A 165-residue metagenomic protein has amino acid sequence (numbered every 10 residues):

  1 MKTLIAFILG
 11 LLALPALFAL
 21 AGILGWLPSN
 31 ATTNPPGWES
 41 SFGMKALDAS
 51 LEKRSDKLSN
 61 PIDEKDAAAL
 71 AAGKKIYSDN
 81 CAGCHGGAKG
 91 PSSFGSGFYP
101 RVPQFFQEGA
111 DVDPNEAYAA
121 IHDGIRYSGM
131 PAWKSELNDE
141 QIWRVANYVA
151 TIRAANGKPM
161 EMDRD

Functional and structural regions predicted by a protein language model:
K2-A71, E116, K134-A150, D165: Periplasmic c-type cytochrome electron-transfer domains
L11, I76, N80, G124 (+1 more regions): Alpha-helix boundary/capping residues
L27-T33, A72-D79, Y99-Q107: Short, mixed-charge, low-aromatic patches
A67-A88, A119-D123, D165: Sequence/structural segment immediately N-terminal to covalent heme-attachment motifs in c-type and related
P91-S93: Short Cys/His-rich "knuckle" micro-motifs
F98-I152: Extracytoplasmic electron-transfer domains, predominantly the class I c-type cytochrome c fold
A155: Short acidic/polar inter-strand loop motif in beta-rich domains
K158-D165: Extracytoplasmic/periplasmic copper-protein system
